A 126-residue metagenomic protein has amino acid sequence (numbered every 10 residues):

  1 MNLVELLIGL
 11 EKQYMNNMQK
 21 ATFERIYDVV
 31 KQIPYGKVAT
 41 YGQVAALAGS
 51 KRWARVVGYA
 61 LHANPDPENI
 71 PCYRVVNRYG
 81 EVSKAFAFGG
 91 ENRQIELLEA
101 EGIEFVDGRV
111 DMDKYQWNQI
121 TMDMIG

Functional and structural regions predicted by a protein language model:
L7, Y14-G126: Nucleic acid-binding interface residues in structured DNA/RNA-binding domains, emphasizing the DNA-engaging scaffolds
